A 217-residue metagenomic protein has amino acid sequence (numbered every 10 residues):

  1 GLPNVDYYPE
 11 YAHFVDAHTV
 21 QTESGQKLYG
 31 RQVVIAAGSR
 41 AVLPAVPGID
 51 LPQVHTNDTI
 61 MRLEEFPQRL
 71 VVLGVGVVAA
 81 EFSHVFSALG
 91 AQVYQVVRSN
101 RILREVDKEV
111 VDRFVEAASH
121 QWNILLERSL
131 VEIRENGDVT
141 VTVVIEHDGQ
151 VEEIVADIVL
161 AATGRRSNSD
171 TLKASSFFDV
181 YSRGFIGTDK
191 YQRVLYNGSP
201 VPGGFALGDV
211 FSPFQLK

Functional and structural regions predicted by a protein language model:
G1-Q32, I124, E132-V141: Feature captures the FAD/FMN-dependent oxidoreductase FAD-binding
D16-P44, N57, R62: Glycine-rich active-site/cofactor-binding loop and its immediate structural neighborhood
E23-Q32, G149-I158, P200: Core beta-strand elements of the Rossmann-like FAD/NAD(P) dinucleotide-binding domain in flavoenzyme oxidoreductases
I35, L73-G74: Conserved N-terminal Rossmann-fold NAD(P)-binding element of oxidoreductases
G38-S39, H147, L160, G164-R165: Short glycine-/small-residue-rich Rossmann-like dinucleotide-binding loops
L51-F66, E153, I158-K217: FAD-site-proximal beta/loop scaffold in flavoenzymes
M61-R62, P67-V71, V77-Q150, F214-K217: Rossmann-like dinucleotide-binding cores of NAD(P)H-dependent redox enzymes
